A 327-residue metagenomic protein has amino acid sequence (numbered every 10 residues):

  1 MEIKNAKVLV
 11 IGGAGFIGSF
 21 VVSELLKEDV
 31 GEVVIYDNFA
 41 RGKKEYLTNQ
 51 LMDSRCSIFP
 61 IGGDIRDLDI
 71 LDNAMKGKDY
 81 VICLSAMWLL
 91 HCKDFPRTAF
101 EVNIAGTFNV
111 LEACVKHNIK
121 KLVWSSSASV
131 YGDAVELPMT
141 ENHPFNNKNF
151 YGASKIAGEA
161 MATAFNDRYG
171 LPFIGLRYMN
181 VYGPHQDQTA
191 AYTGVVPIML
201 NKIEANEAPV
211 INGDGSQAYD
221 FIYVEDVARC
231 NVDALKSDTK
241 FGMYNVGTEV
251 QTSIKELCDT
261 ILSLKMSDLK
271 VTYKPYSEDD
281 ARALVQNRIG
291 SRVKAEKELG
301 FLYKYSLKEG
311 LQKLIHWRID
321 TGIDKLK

Functional and structural regions predicted by a protein language model:
M1-M179, T321: N-terminal Rossmann-like NAD(P)+-binding domain of SDR-like oxidoreductases, especially those catalyzing
V21, N231-L235, C258-I261, L311-R318: Hydrophobic "lid"/C-terminal helical patch of Rossmann-like NAD(P)-dependent dehydrogenase/epimerase domains
E28, L307-K327: Amphipathic terminal alpha-helices
R66, D94, V102-A105, N149 (+5 more regions): Residue-level signal for the nucleotide or nucleotide-sugar donor/cofactor binding architecture
I156, V181-P197, E207, N212 (+6 more regions): Glycine/proline-rich active-site loop of Rossmann-fold NAD(P)-dependent oxidoreductases
D214, M243-Y244, K255-C258, M266-N287: C-terminal "lid/loop" region of Rossmann-like NAD(P)-dependent oxidoreductases
V224, E278-L302, E309, K313: Conserved C-terminal active-site "lid" loop/helix of NAD(P)H-dependent oxidoreductases that clamps the redox cofactor
V227, N231, V246, L257 (+2 more regions): Non-catalytic, hydrophobic alpha-helical segments
